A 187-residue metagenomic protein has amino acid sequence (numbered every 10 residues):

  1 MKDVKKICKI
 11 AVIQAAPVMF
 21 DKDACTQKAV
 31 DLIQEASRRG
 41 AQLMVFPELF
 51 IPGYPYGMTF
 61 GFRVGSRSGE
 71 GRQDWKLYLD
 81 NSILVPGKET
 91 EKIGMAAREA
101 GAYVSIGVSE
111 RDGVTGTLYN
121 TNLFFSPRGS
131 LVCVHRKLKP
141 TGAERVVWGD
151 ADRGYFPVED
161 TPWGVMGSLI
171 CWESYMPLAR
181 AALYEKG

Functional and structural regions predicted by a protein language model:
M1-L43: N-terminal active-site segment of His-dependent metallophosphoesterases
D3, V85, E89-E91, M95-R98 (+1 more regions): Active-site catalytic loop in hydrolytic enzyme cores
Q14-A16, P47, R136: Residue-level recognition of beta-strand->loop/alpha-helix junctions
M19-F20, F50, W148, W172: Tryptophan-centric aromatic hotspots in well-structured domains and transmembrane helices
K22, Q34-P127: Cys-nucleophile CN-hydrolase/nitrilase-fold catalytic domain and related Cys-dependent amidase chemistry that acts on
K28-A29, F60-R63, T141: Glycine-rich, phosphate-binding/catalytic loops in enzymes
